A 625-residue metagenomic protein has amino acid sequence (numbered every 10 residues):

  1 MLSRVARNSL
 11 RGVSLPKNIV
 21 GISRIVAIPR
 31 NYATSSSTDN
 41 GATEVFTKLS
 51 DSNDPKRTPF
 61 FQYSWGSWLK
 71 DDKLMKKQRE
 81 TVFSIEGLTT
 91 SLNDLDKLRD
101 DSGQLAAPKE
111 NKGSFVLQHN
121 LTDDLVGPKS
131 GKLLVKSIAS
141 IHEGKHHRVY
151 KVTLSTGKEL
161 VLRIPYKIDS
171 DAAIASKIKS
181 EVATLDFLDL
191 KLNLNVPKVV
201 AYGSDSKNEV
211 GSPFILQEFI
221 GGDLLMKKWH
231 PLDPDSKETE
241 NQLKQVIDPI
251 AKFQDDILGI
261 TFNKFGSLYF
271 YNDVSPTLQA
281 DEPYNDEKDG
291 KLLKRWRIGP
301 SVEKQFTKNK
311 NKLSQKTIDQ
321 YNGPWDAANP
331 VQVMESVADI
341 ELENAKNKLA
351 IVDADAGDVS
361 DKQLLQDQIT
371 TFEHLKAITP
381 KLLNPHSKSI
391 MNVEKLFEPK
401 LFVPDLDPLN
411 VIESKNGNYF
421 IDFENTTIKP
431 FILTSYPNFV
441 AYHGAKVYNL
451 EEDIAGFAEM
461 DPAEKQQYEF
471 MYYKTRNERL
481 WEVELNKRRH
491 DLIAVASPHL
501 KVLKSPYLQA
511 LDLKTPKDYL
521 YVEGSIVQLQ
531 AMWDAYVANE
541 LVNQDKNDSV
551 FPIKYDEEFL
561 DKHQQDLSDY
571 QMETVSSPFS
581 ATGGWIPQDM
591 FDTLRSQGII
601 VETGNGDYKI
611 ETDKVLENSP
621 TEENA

Functional and structural regions predicted by a protein language model:
M1-D39: N-terminal mitochondrial targeting presequence
P29-F214, E218-L225, D233-T239, K252 (+6 more regions): Conserved NTP-binding catalytic cores of kinases and kinase-like/nucleotidyltransferase enzymes across multiple kinase
D100-E110, N272-E282, V440-I454: Internal, charge-rich low-complexity segments
Q104, P197-V200, F265-D273, F431-I432 (+2 more regions): Structured alpha-helical bundle/scaffold domains in large eukaryotic membrane-trafficking regulators
K136-K362, I378-K381, L396-E398, N416: ATP-binding pocket architecture of kinase catalytic cores
V149, L162, E373-I432: Active-site acidic catalytic loop and adjacent metal/ATP-binding pocket of ATP-dependent phosphoryl transfer enzymes
L292-I390, L480-V483, D566-E622: Long, low-complexity, polar/charged, intrinsically disordered or flexibly structured peripheral segments
I412-V527, A531: Active-site Asp-x-Gly
